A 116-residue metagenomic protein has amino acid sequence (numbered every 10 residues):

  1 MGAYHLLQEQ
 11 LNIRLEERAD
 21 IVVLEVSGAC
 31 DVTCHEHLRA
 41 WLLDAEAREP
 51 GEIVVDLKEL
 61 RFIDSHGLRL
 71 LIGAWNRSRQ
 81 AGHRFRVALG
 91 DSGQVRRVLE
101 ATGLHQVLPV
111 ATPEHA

Functional and structural regions predicted by a protein language model:
M1-R61, I72-A116: STAS-like cytosolic regulatory interaction modules
D64: ABC-family nucleotide-binding domains
